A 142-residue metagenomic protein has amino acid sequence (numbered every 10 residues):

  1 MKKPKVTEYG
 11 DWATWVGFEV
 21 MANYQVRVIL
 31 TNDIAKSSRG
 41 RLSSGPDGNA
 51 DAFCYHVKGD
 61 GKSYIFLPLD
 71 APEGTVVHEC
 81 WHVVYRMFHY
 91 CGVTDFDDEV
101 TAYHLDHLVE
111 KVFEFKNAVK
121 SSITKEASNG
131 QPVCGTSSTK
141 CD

Functional and structural regions predicted by a protein language model:
M1-G45: Short, charged/polar N-terminal "headpieces" of proteins
R27-A71, V83-M87: Active-site scaffold of zinc-dependent metalloenzymes
A71-E79: Short alpha-helical catalytic segment bearing the HExxH-like zincin motif of zinc-dependent metalloproteases
E79-C80, L108: Amphipathic alpha-helical segments in well-ordered regions
C80-D97: Catalytic Zn2+-binding segment of zinc metalloproteases
V93-A127: Post-HExxH zinc-binding segment in Zn-dependent metallohydrolases
S121-D142: Glycine- and charge-rich intrinsically disordered segments
